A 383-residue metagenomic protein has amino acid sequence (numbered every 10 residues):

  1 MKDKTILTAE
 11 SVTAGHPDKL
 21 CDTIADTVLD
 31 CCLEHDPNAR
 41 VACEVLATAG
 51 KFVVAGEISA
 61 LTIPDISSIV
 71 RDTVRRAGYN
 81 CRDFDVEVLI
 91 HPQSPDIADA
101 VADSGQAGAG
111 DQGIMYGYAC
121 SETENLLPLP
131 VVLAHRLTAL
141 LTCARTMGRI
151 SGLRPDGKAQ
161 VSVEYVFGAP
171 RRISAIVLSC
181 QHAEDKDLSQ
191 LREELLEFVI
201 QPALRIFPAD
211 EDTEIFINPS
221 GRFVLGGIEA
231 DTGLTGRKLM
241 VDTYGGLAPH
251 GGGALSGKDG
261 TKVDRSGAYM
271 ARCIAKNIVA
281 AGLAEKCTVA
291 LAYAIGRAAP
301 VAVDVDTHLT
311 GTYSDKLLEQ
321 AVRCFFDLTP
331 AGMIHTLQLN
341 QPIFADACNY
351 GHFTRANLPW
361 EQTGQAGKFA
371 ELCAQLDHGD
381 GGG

Functional and structural regions predicted by a protein language model:
M1-R40, L376: N-terminal, positively charged regions that mediate nucleic acid binding
T8, G50, S68, R75 (+4 more regions): Glycine-rich, mobile lid/loop segments that gate access to catalytic sites or pores
E10-V12, H16-C21, A107-T123, V224-A248 (+2 more regions): Conserved phosphate/anionic-ligand binding catalytic regions in large, soluble enzymes, centered on
A14-L33, T123-A139, D259-G282: Alpha-helical support elements that line or immediately flank enzyme active sites and cofactor-binding pockets
A39-C43, G157-V163, T213-I217, L283-A294: A short glycine-rich, hydrophobically flanked beta-strand micro-motif that places a catalytic Asp/Glu for divalent metal
A42-L61, I295-A299: Short, charge-patterned binding micro-sites
T48, K286, Y293-G383: Internal helix-turn-beta structural module
K186-V279: Glycine-rich anion/phosphate-binding loop at the beta-strand->alpha-helix junction
